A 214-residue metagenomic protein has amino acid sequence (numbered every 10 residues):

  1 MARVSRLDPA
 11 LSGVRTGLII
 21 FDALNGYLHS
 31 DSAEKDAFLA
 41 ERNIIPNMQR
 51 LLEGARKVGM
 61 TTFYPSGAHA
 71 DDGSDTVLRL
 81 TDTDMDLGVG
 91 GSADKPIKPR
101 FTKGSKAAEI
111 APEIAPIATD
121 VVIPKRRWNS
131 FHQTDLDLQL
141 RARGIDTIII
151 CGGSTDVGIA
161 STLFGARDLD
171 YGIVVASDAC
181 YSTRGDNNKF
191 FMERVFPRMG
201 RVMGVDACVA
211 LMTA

Functional and structural regions predicted by a protein language model:
M1-I117, M199, L211-A214: Active-site acidic carboxylates
K57-M60, G144, D170: Glycine-centered short loops/turns at secondary-structure junctions
T62, I173-V175, V202: Hydrophobic beta-strand scaffold residues
R100-I148: Internal catalytic-core helix/loop-beta-alpha segment that presents or stabilizes conserved functional determinants
I123, G200-C208: Short acidic-hydrophobic, aromatic-tinged amphipathic segments that line or gate anion-handling sites
I149-G153, D170-G185: A short glycine-rich beta-strand->turn/loop micro-motif centered on a GG-aromatic cluster
D156-T162: Short glycine/serine/threonine-rich phosphate/pyrophosphate-binding segments that cradle anionic phosphate groups
T183-F196: Active-site-proximal loop->helix
